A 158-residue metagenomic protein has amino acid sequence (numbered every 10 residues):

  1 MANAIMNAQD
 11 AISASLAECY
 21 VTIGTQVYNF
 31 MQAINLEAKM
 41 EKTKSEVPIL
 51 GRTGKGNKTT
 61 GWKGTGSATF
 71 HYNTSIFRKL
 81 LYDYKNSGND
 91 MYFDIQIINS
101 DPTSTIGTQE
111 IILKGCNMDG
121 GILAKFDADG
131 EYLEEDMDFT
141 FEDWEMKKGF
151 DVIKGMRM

Functional and structural regions predicted by a protein language model:
A2, K148-M158: Intrinsically disordered, low-complexity terminal/linker regions enriched in Pro/Ser/Gly and acidic residues
A2-L80, G115-D138, E145-M146: Solvent-exposed edge beta-strands and adjacent loop segments that serve as assembly or binding interfaces
L81-I112: Short, acidic/charged, Gly/Pro-enriched secondary-structure junctions
N99, F141-D143: Residues on the solvent-exposed faces and adjacent turns of beta-rich solenoids used to engage binding targets
